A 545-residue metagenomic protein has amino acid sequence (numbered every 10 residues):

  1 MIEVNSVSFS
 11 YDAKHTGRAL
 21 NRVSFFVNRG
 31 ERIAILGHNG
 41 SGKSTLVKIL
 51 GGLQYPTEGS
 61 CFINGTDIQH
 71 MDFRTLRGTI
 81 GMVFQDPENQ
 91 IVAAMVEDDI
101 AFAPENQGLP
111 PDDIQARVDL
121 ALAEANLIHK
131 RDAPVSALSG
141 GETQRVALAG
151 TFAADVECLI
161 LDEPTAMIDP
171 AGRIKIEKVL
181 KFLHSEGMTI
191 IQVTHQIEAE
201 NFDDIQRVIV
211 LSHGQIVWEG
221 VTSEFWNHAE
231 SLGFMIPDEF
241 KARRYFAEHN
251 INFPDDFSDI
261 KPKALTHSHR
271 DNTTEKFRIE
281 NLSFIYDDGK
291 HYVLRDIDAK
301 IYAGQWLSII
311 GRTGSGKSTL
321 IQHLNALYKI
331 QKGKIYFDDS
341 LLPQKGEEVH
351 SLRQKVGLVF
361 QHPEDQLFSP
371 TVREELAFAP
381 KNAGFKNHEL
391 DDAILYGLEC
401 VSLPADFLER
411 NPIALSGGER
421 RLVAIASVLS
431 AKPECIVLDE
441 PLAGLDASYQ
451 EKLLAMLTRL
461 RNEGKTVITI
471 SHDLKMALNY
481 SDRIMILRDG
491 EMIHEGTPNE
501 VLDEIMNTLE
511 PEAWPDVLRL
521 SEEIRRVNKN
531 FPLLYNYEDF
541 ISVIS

Functional and structural regions predicted by a protein language model:
G51, N325: Helix-to-loop junction immediately C-terminal to a conserved catalytic motif
S60-T75, K334-S351: ABC ATPase NBD Q-loop/coupling interface
D112-K130, E389-D406: Conserved ABC ATPase "signature" region
P134-L138, E142, N411-L415, E419: Conserved ABC ATPase signature
T151-F152, V428-L429: ABC ATPase C-loop
L159-D162, I436-D439: Catalytic Walker B motif of ABC-type/P-loop ATPase nucleotide-binding domains
T194-H195, S471-H472: H-loop/switch region of ABC-family ATPase nucleotide-binding domains
